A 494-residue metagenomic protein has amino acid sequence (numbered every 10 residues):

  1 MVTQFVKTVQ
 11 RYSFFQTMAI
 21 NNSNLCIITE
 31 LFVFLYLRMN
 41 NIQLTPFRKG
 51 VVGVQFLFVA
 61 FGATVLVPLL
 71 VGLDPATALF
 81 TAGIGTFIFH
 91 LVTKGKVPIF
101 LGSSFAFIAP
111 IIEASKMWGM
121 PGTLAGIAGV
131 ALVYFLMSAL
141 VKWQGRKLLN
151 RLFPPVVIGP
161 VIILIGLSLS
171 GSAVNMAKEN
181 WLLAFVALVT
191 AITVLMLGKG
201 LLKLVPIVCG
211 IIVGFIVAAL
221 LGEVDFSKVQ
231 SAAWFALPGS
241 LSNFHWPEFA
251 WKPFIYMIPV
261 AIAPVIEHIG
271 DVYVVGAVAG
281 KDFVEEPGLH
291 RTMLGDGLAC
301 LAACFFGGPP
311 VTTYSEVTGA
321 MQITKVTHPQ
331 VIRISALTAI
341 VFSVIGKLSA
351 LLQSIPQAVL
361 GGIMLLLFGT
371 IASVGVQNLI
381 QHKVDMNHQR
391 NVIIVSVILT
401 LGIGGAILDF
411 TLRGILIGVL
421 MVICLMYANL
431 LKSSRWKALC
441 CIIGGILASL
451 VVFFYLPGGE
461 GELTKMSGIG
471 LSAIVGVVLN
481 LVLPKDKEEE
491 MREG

Functional and structural regions predicted by a protein language model:
F34-V51, K228-S240, A277-V278, V482-G494: Intrinsically disordered, low-complexity non-transmembrane regions of multi-pass membrane transporters
R38-F47, L69-H90, K96, I258-P329 (+1 more regions): Membrane-embedded helical hairpins/re-entrant loop segments and their flanking transmembrane helices within multi-pass
G50-A63, L183-A187, V205-P206, P238-V272 (+1 more regions): Hydrophobic, membrane-embedded alpha-helices of multi-pass small-molecule transporters
V52-G85, H90, V97-G122: Transmembrane helix-boundary motif of multi-pass solute transporters/channels
G62-V65, T190-V194, V205, D225 (+3 more regions): Juxtamembrane interface elements at the cytosolic ends of transmembrane helices in multi-pass membrane proteins
L73-L79, G95-F107, L149-I158, K203-V208 (+4 more regions): Short, non-helical or kinked segments that cap or interrupt transmembrane helices
P110-W118, L195, V317-I332, T338-F342: Interfacial segments of multi-pass membrane proteins
M117-K228, A336, V341-M491: Membrane-embedded alpha-helical modules
